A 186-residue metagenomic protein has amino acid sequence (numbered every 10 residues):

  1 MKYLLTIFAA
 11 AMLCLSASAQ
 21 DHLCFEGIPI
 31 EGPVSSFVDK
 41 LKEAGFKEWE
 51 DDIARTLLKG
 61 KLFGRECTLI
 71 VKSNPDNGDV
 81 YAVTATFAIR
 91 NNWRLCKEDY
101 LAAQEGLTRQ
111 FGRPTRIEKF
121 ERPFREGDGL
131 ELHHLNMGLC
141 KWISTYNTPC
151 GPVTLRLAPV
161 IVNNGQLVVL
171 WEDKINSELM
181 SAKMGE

Functional and structural regions predicted by a protein language model:
K2, L15, V34-V38: Solvent-exposed, well-ordered amphipathic alpha-helical segments that flank/support binding or catalytic loops
Y3-A17: Sec-dependent N-terminal signal peptides
A10, L62, N74-D76, L135-M137 (+1 more regions): Sterically constrained small-residue positions within well-ordered secondary structures of folded domains
A11, A19-D21, G64: Mature extracytoplasmic/luminal segments of secretory-pathway proteins
A17-A19, D76-N77: Short, flexible turn/loop "capping" segments at secondary-structure junctions
Q20-A54, F87-E186: Non-cytosolic coordination micro-motifs
R55-K59: N-terminal strand-loop-strand beta-hairpin
G60-G106: Mid-chain, structured segments of secreted extracytoplasmic proteins
